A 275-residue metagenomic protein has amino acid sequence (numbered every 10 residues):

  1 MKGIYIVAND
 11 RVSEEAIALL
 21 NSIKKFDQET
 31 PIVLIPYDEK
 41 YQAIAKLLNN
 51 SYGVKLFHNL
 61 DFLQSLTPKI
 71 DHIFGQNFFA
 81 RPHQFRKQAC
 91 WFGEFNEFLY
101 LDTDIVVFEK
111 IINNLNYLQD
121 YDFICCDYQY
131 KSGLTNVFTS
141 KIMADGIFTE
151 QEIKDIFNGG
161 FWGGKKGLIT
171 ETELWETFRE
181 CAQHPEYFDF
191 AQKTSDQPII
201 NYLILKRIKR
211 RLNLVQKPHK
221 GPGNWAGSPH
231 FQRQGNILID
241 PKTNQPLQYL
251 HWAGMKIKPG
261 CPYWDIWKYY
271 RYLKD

Functional and structural regions predicted by a protein language model:
M1, A18, N50, E152 (+2 more regions): A glycosyltransferase accessory/donor-loop signature
M1-L20: N-proximal low-complexity "stem/linker" segments adjacent to membrane-targeting elements
E14, E39-A45: Short, charged/polar "capping" segments at the starts of alpha-helices and the immediately preceding loops
S22-T30: Short, acidic, metal-binding catalytic loop of nucleotide-sugar glycosyltransferases
I32-D38, C126-D127: Short internal beta-strands
A45-G93: Active-site-proximal specificity loops/subdomain of glycosyltransferases
H83-L134: GT-A fold catalytic core of metal-dependent nucleotide-sugar glycosyltransferases, centered on the diacidic
Y117-E180: Conserved catalytic core of nucleotide-sugar-dependent glycosyltransferases
